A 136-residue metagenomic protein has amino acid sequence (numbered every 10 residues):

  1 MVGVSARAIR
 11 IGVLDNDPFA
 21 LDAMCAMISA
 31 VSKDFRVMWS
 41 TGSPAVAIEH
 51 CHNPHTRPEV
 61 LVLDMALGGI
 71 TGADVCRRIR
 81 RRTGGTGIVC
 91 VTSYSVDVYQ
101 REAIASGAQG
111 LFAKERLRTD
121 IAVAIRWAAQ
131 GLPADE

Functional and structural regions predicted by a protein language model:
M1-G12, F19-C25, A122-E136: Non-catalytic signal-transmission and effector/linker regions of two-component phosphorelay proteins
D15, L63-M65: Active-site residues of response regulator receiver
P18-W39: Two-component/phosphorelay signaling modules centered on CheY-like receiver
S40-V60: Acidic, metal-coordinating helix/loop segments flanking the phosphotransfer/catalytic sites of two-component signaling
S43, T71-D74: Acidic catalytic/metal-coordinating carboxylates
A73-G84: Short amphipathic alpha-helix used as the core "switch/output" element in two-component signaling
D74, S95-L111, R116-T119, V123: Alpha4 helix (beta4-alpha4-beta5 surface) of REC/receiver domains from two-component response regulators
